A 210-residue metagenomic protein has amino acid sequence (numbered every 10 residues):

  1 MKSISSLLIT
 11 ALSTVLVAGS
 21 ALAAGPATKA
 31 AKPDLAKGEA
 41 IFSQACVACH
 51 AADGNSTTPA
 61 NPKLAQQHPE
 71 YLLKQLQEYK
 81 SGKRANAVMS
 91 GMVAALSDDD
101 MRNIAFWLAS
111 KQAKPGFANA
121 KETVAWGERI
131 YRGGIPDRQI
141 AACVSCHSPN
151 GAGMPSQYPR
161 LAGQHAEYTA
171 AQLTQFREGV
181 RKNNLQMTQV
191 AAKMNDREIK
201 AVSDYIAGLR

Functional and structural regions predicted by a protein language model:
M1-K32, Q77, A207-R210: N-terminal export/targeting leaders of redox proteins
A23-F42, N55-A60, S110-P136: Electrostatic cytochrome c docking/interface patches
D34, F42, H68, Q75 (+6 more regions): Stable alpha-helical elements in mature extracytoplasmic
G38, C46-A52, I104, I140-N150 (+1 more regions): The canonical Cys-X-X-Cys-His
E39-S43, P69, G133-V144, S156-A171: Sequence context surrounding c-type heme c attachment/ligation sites in exported
V47-Q77: N-terminal, post-signal-peptide region of Sec/Tat-exported proteins
T57-K63, E78-A120, M154-R160, E178-R210: Axial heme c-ligation environment in periplasmic c-type cytochrome domains
